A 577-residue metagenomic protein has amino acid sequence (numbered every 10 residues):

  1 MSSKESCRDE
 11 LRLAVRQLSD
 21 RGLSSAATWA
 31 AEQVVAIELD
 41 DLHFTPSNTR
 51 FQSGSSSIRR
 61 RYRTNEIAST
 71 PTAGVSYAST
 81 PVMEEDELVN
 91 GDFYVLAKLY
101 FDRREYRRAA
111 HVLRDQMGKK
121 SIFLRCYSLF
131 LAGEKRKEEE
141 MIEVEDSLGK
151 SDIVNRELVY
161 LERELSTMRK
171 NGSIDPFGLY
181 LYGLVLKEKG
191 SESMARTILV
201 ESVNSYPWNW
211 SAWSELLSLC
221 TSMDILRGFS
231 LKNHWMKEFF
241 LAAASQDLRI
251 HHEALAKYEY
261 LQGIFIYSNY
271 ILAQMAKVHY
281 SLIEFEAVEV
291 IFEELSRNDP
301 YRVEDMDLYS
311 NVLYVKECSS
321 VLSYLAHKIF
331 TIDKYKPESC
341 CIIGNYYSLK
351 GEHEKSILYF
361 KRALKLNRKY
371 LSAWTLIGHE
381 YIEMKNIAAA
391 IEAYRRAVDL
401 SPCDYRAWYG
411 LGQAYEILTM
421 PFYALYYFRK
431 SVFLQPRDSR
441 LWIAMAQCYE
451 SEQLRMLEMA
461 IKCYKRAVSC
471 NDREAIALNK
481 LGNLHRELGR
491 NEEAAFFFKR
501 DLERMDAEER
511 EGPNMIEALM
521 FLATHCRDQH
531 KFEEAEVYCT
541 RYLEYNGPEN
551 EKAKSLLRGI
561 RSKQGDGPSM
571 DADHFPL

Functional and structural regions predicted by a protein language model:
M1-Y106: N-terminal alpha-helical scaffolding segments that mark the starts of alpha-solenoid/helical-repeat architectures
V89, G118-K120, D175, N209 (+11 more regions): Residue-level recognition of tetratricopeptide repeat
F101, F130, K187, Q246 (+10 more regions): Position-specific recognition of the canonical hydrophobic site in helix A of tetratricopeptide repeat
S121, G178, A212, I271 (+9 more regions): TPR alpha-solenoid repeat register
E138, E157-Y160, K189-T197, M223-S230 (+9 more regions): Structural signature of tandem alpha-helical TPR/SEL1-like repeats, specifically the intra-repeat loop/turn
K170, V203-N204, Y260-G263, E294-R297 (+8 more regions): Conserved structural position within tetratricopeptide repeats
